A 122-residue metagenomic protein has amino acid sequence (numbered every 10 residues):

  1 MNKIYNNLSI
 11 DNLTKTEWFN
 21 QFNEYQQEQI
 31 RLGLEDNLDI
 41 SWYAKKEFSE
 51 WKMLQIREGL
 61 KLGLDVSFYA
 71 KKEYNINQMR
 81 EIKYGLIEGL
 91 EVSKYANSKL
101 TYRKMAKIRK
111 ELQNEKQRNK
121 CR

Functional and structural regions predicted by a protein language model:
M1-R122: General marker for long, soluble alpha-helical cores
